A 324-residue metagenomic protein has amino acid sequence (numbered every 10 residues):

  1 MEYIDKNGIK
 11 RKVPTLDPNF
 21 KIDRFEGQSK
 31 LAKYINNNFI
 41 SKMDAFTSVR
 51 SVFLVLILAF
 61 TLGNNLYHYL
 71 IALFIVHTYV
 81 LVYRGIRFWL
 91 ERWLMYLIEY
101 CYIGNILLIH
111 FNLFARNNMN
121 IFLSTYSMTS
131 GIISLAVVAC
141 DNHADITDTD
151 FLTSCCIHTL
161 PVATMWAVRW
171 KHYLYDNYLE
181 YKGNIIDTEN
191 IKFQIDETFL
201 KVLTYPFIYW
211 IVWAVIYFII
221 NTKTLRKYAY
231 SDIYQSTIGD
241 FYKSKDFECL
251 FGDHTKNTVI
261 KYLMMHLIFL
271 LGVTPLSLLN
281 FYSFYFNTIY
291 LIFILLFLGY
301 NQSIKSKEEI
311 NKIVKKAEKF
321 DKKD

Functional and structural regions predicted by a protein language model:
M1-M119, N287-L291, D324: N-terminal signal-anchor/initial transmembrane insertion module of eukaryotic multi-pass membrane proteins
Q28-A45, V80-E99, F114, A136-L152 (+3 more regions): Helix-loop boundary elements of multi-pass alpha-helical membrane proteins
L62, L81-F88, I109-R116, V137-C140 (+8 more regions): Transmembrane helix-loop junctions and nearby membrane-interface residues
Y67-L70, E91, M95-I98, M119 (+6 more regions): Membrane-water interface of alpha-helical transmembrane segments
I75-R84, N105-I106, M128-V137, W210-W213 (+1 more regions): Alpha-helical transmembrane segments and their membrane-interface exit regions
I86, L90-Y102, L107-I191, I195: Membrane-interface helix-loop-helix junctions at boundaries between adjacent transmembrane segments
I146-T255: Generic multipass alpha-helical transmembrane bundles of integral membrane proteins
W210-D324: C-terminal transmembrane-bundle signature of multipass membrane proteins, characterized by strong activation on
